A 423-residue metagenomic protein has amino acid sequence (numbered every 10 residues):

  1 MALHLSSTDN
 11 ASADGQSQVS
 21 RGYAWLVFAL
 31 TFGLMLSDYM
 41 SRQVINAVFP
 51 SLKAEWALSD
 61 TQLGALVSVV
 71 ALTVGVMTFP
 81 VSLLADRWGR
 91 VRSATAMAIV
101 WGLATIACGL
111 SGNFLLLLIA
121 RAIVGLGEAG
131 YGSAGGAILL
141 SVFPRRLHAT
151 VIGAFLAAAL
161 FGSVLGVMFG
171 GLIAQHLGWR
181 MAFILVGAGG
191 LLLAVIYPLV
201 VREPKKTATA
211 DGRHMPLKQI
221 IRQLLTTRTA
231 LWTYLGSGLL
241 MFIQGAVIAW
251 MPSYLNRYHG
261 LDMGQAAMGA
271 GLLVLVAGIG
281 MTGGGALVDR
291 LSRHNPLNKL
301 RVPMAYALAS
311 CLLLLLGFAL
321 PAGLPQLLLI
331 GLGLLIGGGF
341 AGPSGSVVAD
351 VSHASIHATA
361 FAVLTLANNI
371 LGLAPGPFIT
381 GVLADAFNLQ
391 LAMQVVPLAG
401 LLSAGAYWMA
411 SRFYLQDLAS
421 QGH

Functional and structural regions predicted by a protein language model:
A13-S20, P204-Y234, Y258: Juxtamembrane intracellular "pre-TM" segments in multi-pass secondary transporters
I45-N46, R228-T282, G337, A341 (+2 more regions): Extracytoplasmic gate region of multi-pass secondary transporters
A57, G89, L110-L116, G127 (+2 more regions): Helix-breaking motifs and short loop linkers at transmembrane-helix boundaries and internal kinks in secondary membrane
V76-G112: Conserved MFS/SLC helix-loop-helix module at the cytosolic interface between two early adjacent transmembrane helices
R92-I106, K299-L314: Structural signature of the two symmetry-related core transmembrane helices
A120-L160: Cytoplasmic helix-loop-helix junction between adjacent transmembrane helices in 12-TM secondary transporters
F155-L199: Helix-loop-helix hairpin linking two adjacent transmembrane segments in secondary transporters
L300-S344: C-terminal transmembrane helical hairpin of 12-TM major facilitator-type secondary transporters
